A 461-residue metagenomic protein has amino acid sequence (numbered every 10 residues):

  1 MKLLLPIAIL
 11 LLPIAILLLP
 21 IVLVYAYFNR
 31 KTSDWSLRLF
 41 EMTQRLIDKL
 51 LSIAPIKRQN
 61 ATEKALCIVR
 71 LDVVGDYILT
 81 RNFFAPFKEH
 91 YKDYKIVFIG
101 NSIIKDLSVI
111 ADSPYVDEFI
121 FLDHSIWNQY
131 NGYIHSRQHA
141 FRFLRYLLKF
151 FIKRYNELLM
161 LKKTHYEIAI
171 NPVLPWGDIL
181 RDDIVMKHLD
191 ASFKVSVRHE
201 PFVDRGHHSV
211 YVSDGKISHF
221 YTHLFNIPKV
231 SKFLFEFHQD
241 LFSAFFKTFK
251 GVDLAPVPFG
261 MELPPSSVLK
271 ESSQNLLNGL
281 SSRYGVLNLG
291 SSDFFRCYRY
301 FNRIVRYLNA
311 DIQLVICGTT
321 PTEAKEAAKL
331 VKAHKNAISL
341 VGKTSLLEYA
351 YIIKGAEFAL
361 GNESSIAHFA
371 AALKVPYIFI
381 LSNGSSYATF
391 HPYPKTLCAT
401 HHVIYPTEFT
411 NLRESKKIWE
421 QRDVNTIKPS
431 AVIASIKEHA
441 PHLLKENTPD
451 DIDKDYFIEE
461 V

Functional and structural regions predicted by a protein language model:
K2-V461: Catalytic machinery of carbohydrate-active enzymes, primarily nucleotide-sugar-dependent glycosyltransferases
